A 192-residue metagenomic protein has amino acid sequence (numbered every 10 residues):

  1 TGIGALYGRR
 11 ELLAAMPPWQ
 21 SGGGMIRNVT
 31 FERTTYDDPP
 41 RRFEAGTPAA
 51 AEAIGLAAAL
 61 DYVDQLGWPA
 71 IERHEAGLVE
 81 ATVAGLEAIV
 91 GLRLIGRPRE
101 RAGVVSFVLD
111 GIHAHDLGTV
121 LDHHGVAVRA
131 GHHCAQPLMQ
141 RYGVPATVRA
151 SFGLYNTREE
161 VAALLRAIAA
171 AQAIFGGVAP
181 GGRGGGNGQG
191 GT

Functional and structural regions predicted by a protein language model:
T1-T192: Pyridoxal 5′-phosphate
